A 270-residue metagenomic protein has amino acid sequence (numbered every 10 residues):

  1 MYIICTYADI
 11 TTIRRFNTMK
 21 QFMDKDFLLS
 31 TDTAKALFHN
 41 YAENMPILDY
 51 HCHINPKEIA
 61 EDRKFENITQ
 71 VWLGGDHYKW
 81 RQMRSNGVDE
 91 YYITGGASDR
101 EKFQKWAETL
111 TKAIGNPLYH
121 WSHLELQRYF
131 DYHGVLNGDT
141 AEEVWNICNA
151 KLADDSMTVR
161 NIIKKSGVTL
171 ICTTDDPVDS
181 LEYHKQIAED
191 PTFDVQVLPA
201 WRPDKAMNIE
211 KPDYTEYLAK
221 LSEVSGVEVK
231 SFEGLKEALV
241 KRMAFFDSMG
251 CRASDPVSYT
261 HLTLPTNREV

Functional and structural regions predicted by a protein language model:
Y2-T18: Short, Lys/Arg-enriched N-terminal segments with co-localized hydrophobic residues within the first ~10-30 amino acids
K20-S98: An N-terminal structural lobe/cap that precedes and organizes the functional/catalytic core across diverse proteins
L48-Y50, T173, V197-W201, S254: Hydrophobic faces of well-ordered beta-strands that scaffold small-molecule active sites in alpha/beta enzyme cores
H53, D176, R202-A206, Y259: Active-site beta-loop-alpha junctions enriched in small/polar residues
F65-E189, K236-D247: Alpha-helical scaffold segments that flank or form the walls of functional sites
V195, P199-E216, D247: Extended, H/D-rich, highly charged conserved domains that either
V224-E233: The substrate-binding groove and active-site-proximal loops of carbohydrate-active enzymes, especially glycoside
T260-T266: Conserved small/polar residues in nucleotide/adenosyl-binding loops
